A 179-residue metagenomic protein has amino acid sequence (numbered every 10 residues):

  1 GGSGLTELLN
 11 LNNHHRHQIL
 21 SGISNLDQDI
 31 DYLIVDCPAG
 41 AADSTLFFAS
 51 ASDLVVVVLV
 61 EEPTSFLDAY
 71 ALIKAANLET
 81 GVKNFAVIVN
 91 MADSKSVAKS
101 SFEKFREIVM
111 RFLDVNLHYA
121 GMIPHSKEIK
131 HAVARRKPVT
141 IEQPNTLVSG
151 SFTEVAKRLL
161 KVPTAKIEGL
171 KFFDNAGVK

Functional and structural regions predicted by a protein language model:
G1-Q28, H131-P138: P-loop/Walker-type NTP enzyme "switch/lid" segment
N12-R16, P38, F66-A69, F152: A conditional alpha-helix N-cap/helix-loop micro-motif detector
H17-S24, Q28, L46, Y70-K74 (+4 more regions): Solvent-exposed alpha-helical segments within well-ordered globular domains of core cellular machineries
Q28-D29, A51: Alpha-helix C-terminal capping/helix-to-coil transition sites in glycosyltransferase folds
I34: Walker B beta-strand of ABC/ABC-like P-loop ATPase nucleotide-binding domains, specifically the conserved hydrophobic
C37-G121, H131: Conserved catalytic-core segment of NTP-binding enzymes
L113-T140, F152: Beta-strand-loop-alpha "switch" segments that mediate conformational coupling across diverse proteins
A134-K179: NTP-binding/hydrolysis catalytic cores, primarily Walker-type P-loop NTPases
